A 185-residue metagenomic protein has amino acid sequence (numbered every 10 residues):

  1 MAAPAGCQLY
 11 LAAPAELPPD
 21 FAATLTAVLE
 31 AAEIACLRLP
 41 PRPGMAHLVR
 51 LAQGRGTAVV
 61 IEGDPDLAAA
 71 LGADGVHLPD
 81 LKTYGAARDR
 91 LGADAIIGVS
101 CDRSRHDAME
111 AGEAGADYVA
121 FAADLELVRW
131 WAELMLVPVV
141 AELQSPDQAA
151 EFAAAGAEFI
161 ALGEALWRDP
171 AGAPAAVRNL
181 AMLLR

Functional and structural regions predicted by a protein language model:
M1-H77, R90-I97, D102-R103, M109-D117 (+4 more regions): Conserved N-terminal beta1-alpha1 strand-loop-helix module at the mouth
E16, D80-Y84, D102-S104, A123-L125 (+1 more regions): Short, acidic/turn-prone active-site loops that include or flank metal/cofactor- and phosphate-binding residues
L25, Y84, V128: Generic structural marker for isolated residues within well-ordered, non-membrane alpha-helices of soluble domains
Y118-A122: Short beta-strand-loop elements within alpha/beta enzyme cores that line or abut nucleotide/cofactor pockets
D124-V128, A176: Charged helix-capping and loop-helix junction motifs
V128-R129, E142: Alpha-helical membrane segments in multi-pass integral membrane proteins
A132-L134: Conserved phosphotransfer cores of two-component systems
F159: C-terminal binding/interaction regions
